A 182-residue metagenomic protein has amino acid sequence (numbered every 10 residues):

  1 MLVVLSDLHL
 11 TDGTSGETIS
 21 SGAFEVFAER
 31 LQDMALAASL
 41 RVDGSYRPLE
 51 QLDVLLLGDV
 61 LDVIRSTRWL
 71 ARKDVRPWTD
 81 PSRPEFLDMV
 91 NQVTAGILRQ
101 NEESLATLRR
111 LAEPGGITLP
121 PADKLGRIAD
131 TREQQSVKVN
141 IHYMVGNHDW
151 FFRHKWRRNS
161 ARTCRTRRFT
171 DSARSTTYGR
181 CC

Functional and structural regions predicted by a protein language model:
M1-C182: Extended recognition/assembly regions associated with phosphoester-bond processing machinery
